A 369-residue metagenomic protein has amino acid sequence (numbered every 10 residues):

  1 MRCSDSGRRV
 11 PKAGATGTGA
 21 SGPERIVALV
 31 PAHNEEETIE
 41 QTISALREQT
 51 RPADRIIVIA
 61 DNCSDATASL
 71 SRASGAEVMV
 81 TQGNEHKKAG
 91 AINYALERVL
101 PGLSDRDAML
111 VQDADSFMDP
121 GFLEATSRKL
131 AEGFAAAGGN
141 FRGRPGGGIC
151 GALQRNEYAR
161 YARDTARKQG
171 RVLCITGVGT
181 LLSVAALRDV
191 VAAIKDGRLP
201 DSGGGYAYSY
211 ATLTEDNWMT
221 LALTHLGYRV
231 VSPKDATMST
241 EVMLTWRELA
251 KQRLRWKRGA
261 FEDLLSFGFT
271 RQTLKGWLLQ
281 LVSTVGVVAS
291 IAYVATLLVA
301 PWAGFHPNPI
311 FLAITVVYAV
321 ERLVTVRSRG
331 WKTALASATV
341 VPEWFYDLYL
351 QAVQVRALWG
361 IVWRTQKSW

Functional and structural regions predicted by a protein language model:
M1-S4, L254-S266, S290, V316: A glycine-rich, aromatic-flanked flexible loop/lid motif
S4-G7, L281-T365: Membrane-embedded multi-pass helical conduit in multi-pass membrane proteins, especially envelope-biosynthetic
R9-G14, T18-T270: Non-transmembrane catalytic domains and loops of membrane-associated enzymes and transporters that build or traffic
L46, R55, A357-W369: Membrane-interface module
K88, W246, A250, L274-L278 (+2 more regions): Alpha-helical membrane-protein architecture signal
G205-A207, R271-V282: Membrane-water interface at loop-to-transmembrane-helix junctions
